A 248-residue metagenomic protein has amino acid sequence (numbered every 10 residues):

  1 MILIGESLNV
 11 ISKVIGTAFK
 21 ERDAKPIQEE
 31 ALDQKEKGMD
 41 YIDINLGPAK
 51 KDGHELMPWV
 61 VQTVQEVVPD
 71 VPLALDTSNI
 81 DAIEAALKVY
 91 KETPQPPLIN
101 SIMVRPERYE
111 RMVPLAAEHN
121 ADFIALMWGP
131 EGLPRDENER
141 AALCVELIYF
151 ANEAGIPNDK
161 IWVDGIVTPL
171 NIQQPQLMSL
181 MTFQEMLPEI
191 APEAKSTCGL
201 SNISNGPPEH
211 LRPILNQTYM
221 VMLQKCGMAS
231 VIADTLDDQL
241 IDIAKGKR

Functional and structural regions predicted by a protein language model:
M1-T17, E29, I232-R248: Extended, intrinsically disordered, low-complexity segments
I4-E29, G53, N100-P106, P130-N138 (+1 more regions): Active-site mouth loops of central-metabolism enzymes
L8-V10, L46-K50, N79-D81, M103-R105 (+4 more regions): Active-site-proximal loop/turn and secondary-structure-junction residues that shape catalytic pockets, frequently
K35-E36, E66, L87-P94, E110-A121 (+2 more regions): Acidic (Asp/Glu)-rich catalytic clusters
K35-V71, V167-L177: Glycine-rich, proline-tolerant flexible connector loops at the mouths of alpha/beta enzymes
D43-K50, V71-N79, P96-E107, I124-M127 (+2 more regions): Catalytic beta/alpha-barrel core
K51-T77, D81-P94, M181-C198: Alpha-helix-loop-beta-strand connector modules within alpha/beta enzyme cores
E118-R248: Catalytic alpha/beta core domains of metabolic enzymes, predominantly
